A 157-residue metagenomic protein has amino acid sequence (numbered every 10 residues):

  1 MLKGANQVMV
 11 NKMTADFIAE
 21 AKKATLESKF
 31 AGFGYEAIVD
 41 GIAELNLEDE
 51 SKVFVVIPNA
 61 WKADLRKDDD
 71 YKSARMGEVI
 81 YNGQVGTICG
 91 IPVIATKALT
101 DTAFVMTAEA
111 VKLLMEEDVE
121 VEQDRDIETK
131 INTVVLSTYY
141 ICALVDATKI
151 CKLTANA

Functional and structural regions predicted by a protein language model:
M1-S28, N46-D49, V55, V93 (+1 more regions): Long, contiguous amphipathic alpha-helices that act as assembly "spine/axial" helices in icosahedral shell and virion
A19-C89: Extended, solvent-exposed, turn-rich assembly/linker loops in the middle of proteins
D68-A157: Sequence/fold signature of self-assembling virion shell proteins
